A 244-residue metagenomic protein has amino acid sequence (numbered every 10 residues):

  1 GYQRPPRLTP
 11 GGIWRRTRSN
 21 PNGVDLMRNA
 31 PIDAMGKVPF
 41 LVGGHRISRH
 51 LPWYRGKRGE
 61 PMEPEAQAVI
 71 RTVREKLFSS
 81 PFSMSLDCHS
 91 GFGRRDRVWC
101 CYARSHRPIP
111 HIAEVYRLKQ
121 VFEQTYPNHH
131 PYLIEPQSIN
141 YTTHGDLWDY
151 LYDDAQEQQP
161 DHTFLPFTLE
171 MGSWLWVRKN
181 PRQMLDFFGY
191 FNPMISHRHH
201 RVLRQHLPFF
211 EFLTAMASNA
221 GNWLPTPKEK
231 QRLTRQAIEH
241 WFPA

Functional and structural regions predicted by a protein language model:
Y2-R49: Surface-exposed loop and adjacent secondary-structure segments within mature catalytic domains
F40-A244: C-terminal accessory segments enriched in acidic
